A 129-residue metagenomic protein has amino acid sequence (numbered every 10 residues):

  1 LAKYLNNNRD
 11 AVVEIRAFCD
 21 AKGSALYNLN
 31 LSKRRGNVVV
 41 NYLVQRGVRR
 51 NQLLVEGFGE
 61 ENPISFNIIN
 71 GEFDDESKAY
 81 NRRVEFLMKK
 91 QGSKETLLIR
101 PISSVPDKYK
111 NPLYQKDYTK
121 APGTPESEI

Functional and structural regions predicted by a protein language model:
L1-A17, V44, F86-M88, I129: Periplasmic peptidoglycan-binding/anchoring modules of Gram-negative envelope and division proteins
D10, D20, D74-D75, D107 (+1 more regions): Acidic-enriched, low-complexity/disordered segments with a strong bias for Aspartate over Glutamate
F18-R100, N111-P112: Periplasmic OmpA-like peptidoglycan-binding domain that tethers envelope proteins to the cell wall
S103-I129: Short, cationic low-complexity segments
